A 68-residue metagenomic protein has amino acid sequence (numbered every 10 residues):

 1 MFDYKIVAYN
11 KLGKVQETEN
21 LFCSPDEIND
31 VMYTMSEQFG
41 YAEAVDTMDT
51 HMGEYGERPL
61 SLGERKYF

Functional and structural regions predicted by a protein language model:
M1-V15: Short aromatic-glycine-(Arg/Gly/Cys) micro-motifs in beta-strand/loop hairpins
Y4-A8, I28, M35, A42-A44: Hydrophobic beta-strand residues in large extracellular and virion-surface proteins
L12, L21, L60-L62: Generic detector of leucine side chains in alpha-helical contexts
K14-D26: A short, exposed loop/beta-hairpin motif centered on an aromatic-Gly-Thr core
Q16-E19, V31, V45: Generic marker of "main functional regions" within proteins
T34-F68: Short, mixed-charge low-complexity intrinsically disordered segments
